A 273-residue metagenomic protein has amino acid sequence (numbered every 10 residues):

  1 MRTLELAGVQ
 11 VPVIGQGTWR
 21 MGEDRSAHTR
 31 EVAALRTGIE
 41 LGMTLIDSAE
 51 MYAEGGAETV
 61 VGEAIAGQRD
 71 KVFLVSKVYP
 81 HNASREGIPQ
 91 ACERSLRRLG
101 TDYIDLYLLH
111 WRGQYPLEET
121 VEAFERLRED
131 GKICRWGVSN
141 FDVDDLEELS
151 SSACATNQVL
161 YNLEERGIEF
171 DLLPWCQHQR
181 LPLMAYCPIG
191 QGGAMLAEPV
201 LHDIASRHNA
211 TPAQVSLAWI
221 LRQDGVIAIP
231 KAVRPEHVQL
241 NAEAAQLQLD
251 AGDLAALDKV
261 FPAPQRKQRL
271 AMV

Functional and structural regions predicted by a protein language model:
M1-K71, M272-V273: N-terminal binding-site loop/beta-alpha segment at the start of enzyme catalytic domains that lines or forms
E5-G8, E40, G62-D70, E93-D102 (+2 more regions): Acidic (Asp/Glu)-rich catalytic clusters
V9-I14, G42-L45, R69-V72, T101-D105 (+4 more regions): Short, well-ordered coil/turn segments that N-cap beta-strands
G22-A27, A49-E58, H81-E86, R112-P116 (+2 more regions): Acidic-and-aromatic substrate-binding clefts and catalytic sites of carbohydrate-active enzymes
R25-G38, S84-L99, D142-E147: Short, acidic/polar
K71-A83, L106-H110, N140-F141: A short, structured active-site edge motif that brings together acidic residues
L96-Y115: Active-site groove signature of glycoside hydrolases
R112-V273: Beta/alpha (TIM)-barrel catalytic core signal, keyed to glycine-rich beta->alpha loops juxtaposed to Asp/Glu that bind
